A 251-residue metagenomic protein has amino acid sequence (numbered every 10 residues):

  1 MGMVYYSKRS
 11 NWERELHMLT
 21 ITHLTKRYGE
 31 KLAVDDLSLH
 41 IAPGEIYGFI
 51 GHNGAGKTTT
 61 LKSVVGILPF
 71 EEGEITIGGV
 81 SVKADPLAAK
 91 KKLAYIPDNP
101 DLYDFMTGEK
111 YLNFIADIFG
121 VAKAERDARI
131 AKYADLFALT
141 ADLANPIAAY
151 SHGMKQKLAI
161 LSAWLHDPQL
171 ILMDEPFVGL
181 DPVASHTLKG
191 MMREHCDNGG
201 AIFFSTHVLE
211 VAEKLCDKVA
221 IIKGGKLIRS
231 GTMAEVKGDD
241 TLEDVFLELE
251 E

Functional and structural regions predicted by a protein language model:
G73-A84, A88-A89: Conserved ABC transporter NBD signature motif
N113, D117, A124-D142: Conserved ABC ATPase "signature" region
P146-Y150: Conserved ABC ATPase signature
I171-E175: Catalytic Walker B motif of ABC-type/P-loop ATPase nucleotide-binding domains
S230-G231: ABC ATPase "signature
